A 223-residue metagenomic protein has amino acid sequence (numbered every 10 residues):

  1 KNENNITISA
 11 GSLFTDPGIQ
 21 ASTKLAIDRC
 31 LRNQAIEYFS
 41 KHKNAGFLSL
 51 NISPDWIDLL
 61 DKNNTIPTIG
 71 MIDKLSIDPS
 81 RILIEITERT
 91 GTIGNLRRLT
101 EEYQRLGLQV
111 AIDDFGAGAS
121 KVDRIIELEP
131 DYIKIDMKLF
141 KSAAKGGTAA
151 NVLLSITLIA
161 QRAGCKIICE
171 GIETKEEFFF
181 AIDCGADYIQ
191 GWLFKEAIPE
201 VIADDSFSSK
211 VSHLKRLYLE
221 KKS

Functional and structural regions predicted by a protein language model:
K1-N5, I86-G91, F115-S223: EAL-family c-di-GMP phosphodiesterase catalytic domain
K1-T15: A short, well-structured catalytic beta-strand-centered motif of the EAL phosphodiesterase domain for c-di-GMP
L13-K24: Short histidine-centered catalytic/ligand-binding loop motif
T15, I36, L96-E101, I125 (+2 more regions): Short amphipathic alpha-helical segments and helix-helix/interface helices
D16, P54-I57, L139-K141: A short, flexible beta-alpha/helix-coil linker loop
K24-N95: Catalytic core of bacterial c-di-GMP phosphodiesterases, primarily the EAL and HD-GYP domains, capturing alpha-helical
N63-I69, R97-R98, G147-L154: Charged helix-capping and loop-helix junction motifs
I82, L99-D113, A160-C169: Short beta-strand/loop segments at the ligand-binding rim of alpha/beta enzyme cores
